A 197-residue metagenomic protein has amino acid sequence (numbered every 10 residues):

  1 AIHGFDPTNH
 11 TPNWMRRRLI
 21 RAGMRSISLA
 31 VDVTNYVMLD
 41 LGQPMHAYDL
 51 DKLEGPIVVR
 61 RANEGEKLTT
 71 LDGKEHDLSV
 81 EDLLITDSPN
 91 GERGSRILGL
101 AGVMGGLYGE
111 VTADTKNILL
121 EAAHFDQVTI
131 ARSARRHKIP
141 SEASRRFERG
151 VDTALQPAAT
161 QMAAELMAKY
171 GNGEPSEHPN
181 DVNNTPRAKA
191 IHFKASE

Functional and structural regions predicted by a protein language model:
A1-E197: RNA/tRNA-interacting regions in translation and RNA-turnover enzymes
